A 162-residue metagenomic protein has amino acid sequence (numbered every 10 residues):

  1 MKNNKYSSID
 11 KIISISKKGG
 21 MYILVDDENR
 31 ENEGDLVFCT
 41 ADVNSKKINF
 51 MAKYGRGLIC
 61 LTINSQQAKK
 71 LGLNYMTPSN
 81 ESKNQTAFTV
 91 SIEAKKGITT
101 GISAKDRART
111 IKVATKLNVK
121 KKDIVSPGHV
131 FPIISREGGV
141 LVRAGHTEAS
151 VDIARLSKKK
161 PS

Functional and structural regions predicted by a protein language model:
M1-S162: Catalytic domains of riboflavin
